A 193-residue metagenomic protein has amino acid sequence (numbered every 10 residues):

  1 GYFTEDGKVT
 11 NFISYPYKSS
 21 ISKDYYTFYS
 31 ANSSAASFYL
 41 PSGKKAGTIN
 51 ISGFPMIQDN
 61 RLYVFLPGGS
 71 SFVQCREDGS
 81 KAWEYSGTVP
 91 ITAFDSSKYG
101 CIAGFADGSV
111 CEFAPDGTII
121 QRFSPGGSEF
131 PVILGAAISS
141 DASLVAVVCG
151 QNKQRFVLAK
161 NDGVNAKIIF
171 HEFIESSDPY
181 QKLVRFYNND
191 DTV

Functional and structural regions predicted by a protein language model:
G1-T4, Y17-Y39, F54-P67, F72-Q74 (+5 more regions): Short beta-strand elements that form the blades of beta-propeller/WD-repeat-like and other beta-sheet-rich scaffold
D6-S14, L40-N50, D78-S86, I119-G127 (+1 more regions): A short beta-strand motif characteristic of beta-propeller blades
K8, K18, K23, K44-K45 (+8 more regions): Context-gated lysine
N11, N32, N50, N60 (+5 more regions): Detector for Asparagine
F12-Y25, T48-R61, S86-Y99, F130-I138 (+1 more regions): Repeated scaffold domains used in trafficking and secretory/extracellular systems, primarily beta-propellers
Y25, T88, S97, V110 (+5 more regions): Generic preference for flexible, low-structure residues
S71-A93, S97-G104, S109-F123: Conserved binding-pocket/active-site segment within a compact domain
R122-V193: Extracytoplasmic/luminal low-complexity segments enriched in Pro/Gly and acidic/polar residues that act as flexible
